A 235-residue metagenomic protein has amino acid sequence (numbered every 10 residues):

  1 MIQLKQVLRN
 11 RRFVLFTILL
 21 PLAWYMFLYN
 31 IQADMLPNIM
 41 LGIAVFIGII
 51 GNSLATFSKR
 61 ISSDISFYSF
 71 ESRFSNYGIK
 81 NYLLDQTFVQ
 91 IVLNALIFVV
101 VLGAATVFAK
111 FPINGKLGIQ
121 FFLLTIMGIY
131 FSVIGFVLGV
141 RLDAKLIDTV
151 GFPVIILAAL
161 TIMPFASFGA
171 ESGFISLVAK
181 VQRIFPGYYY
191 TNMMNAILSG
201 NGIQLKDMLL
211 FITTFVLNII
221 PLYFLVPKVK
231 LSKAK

Functional and structural regions predicted by a protein language model:
M1-L20: Aromatic- and glycine-rich beta-strand/loop motifs that create alpha-glucan
V7, P37, S53-S75, I79: Transmembrane helix boundary and interhelical loop/hinge segments in multi-pass membrane proteins
W24, M40-R60: Long, hydrophobic alpha-helical segments
F27-Q32, R141-V181: Transmembrane helix segments
Y77-Q90: Membrane-interface alpha-helices at helix entry/exit sites of multi-pass transporters
F88-V150, M208: Alpha-helical transmembrane segments and their short interhelical loops
V137, L198, G202, M208-K235: Junction motif at the cytosolic side of a transmembrane helix
S167-L209: Short hydrophobic, aromatic-rich alpha-helical segments embedded in or entering the lipid bilayer of multi-pass
